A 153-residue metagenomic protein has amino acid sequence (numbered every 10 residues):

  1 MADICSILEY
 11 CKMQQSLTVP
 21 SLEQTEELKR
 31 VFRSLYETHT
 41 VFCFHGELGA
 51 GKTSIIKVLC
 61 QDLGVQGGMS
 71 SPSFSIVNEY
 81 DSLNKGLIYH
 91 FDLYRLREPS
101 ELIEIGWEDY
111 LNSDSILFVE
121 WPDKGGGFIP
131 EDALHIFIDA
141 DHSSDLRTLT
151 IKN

Functional and structural regions predicted by a protein language model:
D3-C11, Q15, Q61, S100-L102 (+1 more regions): Short phosphate-coordinating micro-motif centered on Lys-Gly-acidic
I7-V31: N-terminal pre-Walker A segment at the start of P-loop NTPase domains
R33-H39: Phosphate-binding P-loop
F42-F44: Hydrophobic anchor at the beta1->P-loop junction of P-loop NTPases
E47: P-loop (Walker A) phosphate-binding loop of NTP-binding proteins
K52: Conserved lysine of the Walker
V65-Y80: Short beta-strand-centered segment that lines the nucleotide-binding/catalytic pocket of NTP-utilizing
